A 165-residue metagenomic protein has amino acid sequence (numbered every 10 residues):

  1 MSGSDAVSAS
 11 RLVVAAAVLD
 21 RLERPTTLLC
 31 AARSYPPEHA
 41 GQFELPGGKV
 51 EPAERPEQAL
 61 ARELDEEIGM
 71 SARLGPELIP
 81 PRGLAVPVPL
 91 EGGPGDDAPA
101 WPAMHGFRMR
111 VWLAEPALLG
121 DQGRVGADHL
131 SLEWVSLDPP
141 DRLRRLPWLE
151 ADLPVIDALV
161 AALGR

Functional and structural regions predicted by a protein language model:
S2-L28, K49: Conserved N-terminal beta-strand and adjoining loop/helix that marks the start of the Nudix/MutT-like hydrolase domain
R11-L12, R82-Q122, E133-P139, D152 (+1 more regions): Active-site-adjacent beta-strand/loop module that shapes the phosphate/pyrophosphate-binding cleft
V18-D20, A32, E115-P116: Residue-level signal for short segments within beta-strands and strand-turn junctions of well-structured beta-sheet
R24-E66: Conserved Nudix-box catalytic region and its N-terminal flanking loop in Nudix hydrolases and closely related
V50, P140-L143, I156: A generic structural signal for short hydrophobic patches within well-formed alpha-helices
S71-P81: A short coil-to-beta-strand element that immediately follows conserved catalytic motifs
D121-D128, R144-E150: Short, charged, solvent-exposed linker or helix-capping segments at domain edges/interfaces that act as flexible hinges
R145-R165: Charged phosphate-binding loop/patch that engages nucleotide di/tri-phosphates or the phosphate backbone of nucleic
